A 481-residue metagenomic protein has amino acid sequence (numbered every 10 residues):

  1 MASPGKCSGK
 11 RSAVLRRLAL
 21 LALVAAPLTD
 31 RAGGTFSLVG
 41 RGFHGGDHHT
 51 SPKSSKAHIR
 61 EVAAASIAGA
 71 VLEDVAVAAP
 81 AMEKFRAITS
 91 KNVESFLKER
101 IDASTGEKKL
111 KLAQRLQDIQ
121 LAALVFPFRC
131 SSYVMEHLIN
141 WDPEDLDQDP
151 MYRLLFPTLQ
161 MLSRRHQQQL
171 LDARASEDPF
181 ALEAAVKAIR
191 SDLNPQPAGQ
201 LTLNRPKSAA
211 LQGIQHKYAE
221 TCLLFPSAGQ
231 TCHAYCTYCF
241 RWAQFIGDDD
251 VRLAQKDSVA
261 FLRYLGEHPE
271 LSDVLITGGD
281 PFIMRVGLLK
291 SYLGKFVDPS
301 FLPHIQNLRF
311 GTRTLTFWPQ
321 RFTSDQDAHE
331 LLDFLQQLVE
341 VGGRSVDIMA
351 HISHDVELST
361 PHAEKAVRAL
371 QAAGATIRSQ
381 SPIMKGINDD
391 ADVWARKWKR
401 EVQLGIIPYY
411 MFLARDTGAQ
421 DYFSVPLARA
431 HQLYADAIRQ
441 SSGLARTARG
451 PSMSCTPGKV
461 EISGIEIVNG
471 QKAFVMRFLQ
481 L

Functional and structural regions predicted by a protein language model:
C7-K10, V14-D47: N-terminal chloroplast transit peptides
A32-A70: N-terminal, immediately post-signal peptide pro-regions of secreted/luminal proteins
K56-R60, I67-K217: Flexible, acidic/Gly-rich N-terminal and inter-domain linker regions that tether and position cofactor-handling modules
Q120-L124, Q212-G213, F225, V251 (+5 more regions): Short, charged/polar micro-motifs that form catalytic or ligand-binding hotspots
H166-F225, Y238-G343: Conserved Radical SAM active-site core
S227-Y235: Cysteine-centered iron-sulfur cluster-binding motifs in ferredoxin-type domains/subunits of redox enzymes
V259-L262, G266-P269, D273, F282-R429 (+1 more regions): Conserved AdoMet/S-adenosylmethionine-binding subsite of the radical SAM
R429-L481: C-terminal accessory extensions appended to soluble enzyme cores
